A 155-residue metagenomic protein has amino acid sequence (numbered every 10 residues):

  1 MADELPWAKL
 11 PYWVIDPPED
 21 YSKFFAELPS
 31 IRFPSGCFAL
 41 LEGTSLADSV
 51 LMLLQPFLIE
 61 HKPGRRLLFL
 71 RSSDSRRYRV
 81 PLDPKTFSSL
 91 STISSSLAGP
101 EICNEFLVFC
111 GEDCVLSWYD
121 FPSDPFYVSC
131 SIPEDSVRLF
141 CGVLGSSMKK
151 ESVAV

Functional and structural regions predicted by a protein language model:
M1-V155: Structured alpha/beta or helical-core interaction and ligand-binding surfaces enriched in interleaved
